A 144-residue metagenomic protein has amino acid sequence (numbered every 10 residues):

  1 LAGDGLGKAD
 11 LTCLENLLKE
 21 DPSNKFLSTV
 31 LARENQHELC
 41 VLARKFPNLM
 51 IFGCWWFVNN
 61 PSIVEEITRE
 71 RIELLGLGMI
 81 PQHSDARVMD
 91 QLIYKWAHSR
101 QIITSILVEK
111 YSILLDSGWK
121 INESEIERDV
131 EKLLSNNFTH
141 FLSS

Functional and structural regions predicted by a protein language model:
L1-K8, Q36-K45, P61-T68, M89-I106: Histidine/acidic-residue-rich catalytic or RNA/ligand-binding cores of hydrolases and nuclease-related proteins
L1-N35: Divalent metal-binding pocket/active-site signature
L6, N60, E123-E127: Residue-level preference for long, well-ordered alpha-helices that form the structural scaffold of enzyme catalytic
N16-E20, V41-K45, L74, I102-I113: Alpha-helical structural signal in soluble globular domains
E20-N24, R44-I51, L77-G78: Glycine-enriched alpha-helix->loop->beta-strand junction motifs that scaffold or abut catalytic
L27-L31, F52-C54, L75-W96: Short acidic/histidine-rich active-site segments
M50-P61: His/Asp/Glu-enriched short active-site or ligand-binding loop at hydrolase and phosphoryl-transfer sites
L77-G78, Y94-S144: Mid-to-C-terminal alpha-helical segments outside catalytic/metal-binding sites
